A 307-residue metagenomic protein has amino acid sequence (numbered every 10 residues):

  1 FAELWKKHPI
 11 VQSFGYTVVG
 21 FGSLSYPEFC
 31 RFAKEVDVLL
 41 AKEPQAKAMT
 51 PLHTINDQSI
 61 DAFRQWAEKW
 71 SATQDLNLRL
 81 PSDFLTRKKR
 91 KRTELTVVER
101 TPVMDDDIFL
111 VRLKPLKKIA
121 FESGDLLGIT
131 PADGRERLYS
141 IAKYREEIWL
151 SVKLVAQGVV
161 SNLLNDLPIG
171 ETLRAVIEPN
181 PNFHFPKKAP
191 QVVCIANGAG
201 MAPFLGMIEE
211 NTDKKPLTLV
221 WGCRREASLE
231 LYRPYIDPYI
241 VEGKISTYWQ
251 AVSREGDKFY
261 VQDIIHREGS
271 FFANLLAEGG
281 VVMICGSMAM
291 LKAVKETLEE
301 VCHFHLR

Functional and structural regions predicted by a protein language model:
F1-I108, V159, K215-R307: Reductase modules of NAD(P)H-dependent flavoproteins
V19, T130, A142, S151-V155 (+5 more regions): Generic beta-strand/beta-sheet core signal
E94-R100, I169-P181: Charged, flexible boundary elements
R100-T172, R224: Ferredoxin-reductase
G124, G200, S287: Short, conserved phosphate/pyrophosphate- and ester-handling motifs at nucleotide-, phospho-/glycolipid
R135-A142, N180-A189: Short, Lys/Arg- and Gly-enriched loop/turn segments at beta-strand edges
E178, K188-N211, M290: Active-site beta-strand/loop microenvironment that shapes enzyme catalytic pockets
N182-H184, V192, E209, S228 (+1 more regions): Glycine-rich phosphate/ribose-binding loops and adjacent secondary-structure elements that form binding surfaces
